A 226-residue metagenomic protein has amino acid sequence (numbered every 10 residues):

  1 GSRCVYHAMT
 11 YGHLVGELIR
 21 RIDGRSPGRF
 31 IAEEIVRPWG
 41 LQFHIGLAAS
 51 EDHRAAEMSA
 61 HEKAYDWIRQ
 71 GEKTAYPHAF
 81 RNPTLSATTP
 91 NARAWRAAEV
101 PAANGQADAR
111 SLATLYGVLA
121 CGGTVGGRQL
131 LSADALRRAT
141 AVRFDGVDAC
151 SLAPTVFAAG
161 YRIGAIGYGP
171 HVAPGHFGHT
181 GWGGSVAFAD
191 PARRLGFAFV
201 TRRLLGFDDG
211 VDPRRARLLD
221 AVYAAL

Functional and structural regions predicted by a protein language model:
G1-H171: Short, surface-exposed loop or secondary-structure junction motifs that flank catalytic or metal-binding residues
R21, L204-L205: Short strand->helix junction
G105, C150, P154, G178-H179 (+2 more regions): Short amphipathic alpha-helix initiation/capping segments at coil-to-helix junctions
C121-T124, T140-V147, F207-L226: Short, gly/Ser/Thr-rich active-site loops of penicillin-recognizing serine hydrolases
G160, V186-F188: Short, surface-exposed charged micro-motifs
H171-F177: Short, hydrophobic/aromatic-rich segments at coil-to-beta transitions
W182-G183: Short, small/polar residue-rich loop motifs at catalytic or cofactor-binding pockets
A187, R194-L204: Short, well-ordered beta-strand elements
